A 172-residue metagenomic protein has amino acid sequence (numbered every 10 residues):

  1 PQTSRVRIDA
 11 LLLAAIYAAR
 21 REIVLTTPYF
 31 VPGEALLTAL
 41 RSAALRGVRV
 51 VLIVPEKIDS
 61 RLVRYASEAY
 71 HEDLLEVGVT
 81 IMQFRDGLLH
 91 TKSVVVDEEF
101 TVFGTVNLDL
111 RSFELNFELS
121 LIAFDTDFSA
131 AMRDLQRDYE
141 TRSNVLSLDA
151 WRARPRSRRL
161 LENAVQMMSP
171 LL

Functional and structural regions predicted by a protein language model:
P1-L172: Charged, low-complexity intrinsically disordered terminal segments
